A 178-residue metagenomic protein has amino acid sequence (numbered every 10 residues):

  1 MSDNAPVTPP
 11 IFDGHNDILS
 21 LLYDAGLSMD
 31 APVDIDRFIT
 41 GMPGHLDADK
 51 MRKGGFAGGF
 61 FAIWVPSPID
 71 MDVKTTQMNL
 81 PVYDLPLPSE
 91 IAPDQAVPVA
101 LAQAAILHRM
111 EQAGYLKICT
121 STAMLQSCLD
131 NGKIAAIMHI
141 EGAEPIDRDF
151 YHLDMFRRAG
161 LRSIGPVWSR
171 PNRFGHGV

Functional and structural regions predicted by a protein language model:
M1-V178: N-terminal hydrophobic targeting/anchoring segments and the immediately downstream early-domain regions of hydrolases
